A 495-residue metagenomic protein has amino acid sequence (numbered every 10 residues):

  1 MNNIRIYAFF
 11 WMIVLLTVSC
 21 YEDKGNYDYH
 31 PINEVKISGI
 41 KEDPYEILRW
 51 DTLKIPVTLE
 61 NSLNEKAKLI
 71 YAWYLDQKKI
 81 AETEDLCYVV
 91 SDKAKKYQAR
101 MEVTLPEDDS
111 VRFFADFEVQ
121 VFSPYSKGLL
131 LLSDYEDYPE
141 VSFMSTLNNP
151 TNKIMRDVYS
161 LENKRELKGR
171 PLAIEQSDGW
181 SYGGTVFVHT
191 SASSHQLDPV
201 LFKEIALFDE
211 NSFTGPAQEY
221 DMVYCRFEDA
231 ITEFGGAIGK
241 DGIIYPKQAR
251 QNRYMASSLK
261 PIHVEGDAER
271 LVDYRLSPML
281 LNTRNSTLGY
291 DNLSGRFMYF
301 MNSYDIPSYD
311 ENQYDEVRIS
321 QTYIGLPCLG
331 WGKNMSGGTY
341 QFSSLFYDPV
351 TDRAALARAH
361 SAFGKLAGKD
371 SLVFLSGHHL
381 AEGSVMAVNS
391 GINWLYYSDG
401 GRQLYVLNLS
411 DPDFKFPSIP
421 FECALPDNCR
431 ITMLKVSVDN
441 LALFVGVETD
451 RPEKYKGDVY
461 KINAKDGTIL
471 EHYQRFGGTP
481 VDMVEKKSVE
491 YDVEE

Functional and structural regions predicted by a protein language model:
M1-F9: Bacterial N-terminal signal peptides that target proteins for export
L16-S19: C-terminal motif of bacterial Sec signal peptides marking the signal peptidase cleavage site
Y21-E162, V436-N440, E448-E495: Acidic/polar, low-complexity intrinsically disordered N-terminal segments immediately downstream of a Sec signal
S133-K168, W180-N211: Beta-propeller domains
Y135-P139, S193-H195, I243-I244, S294 (+2 more regions): Short glycine/acidic-enriched loop and turn motifs that connect beta-strands
K168-S177, G184, V223-Y224, L276-S277 (+2 more regions): Signature of short aromatic-glycine-proline-rich micro-motifs recurring in repeat-based ectodomains
S181-M386, S390, W394, V406-L407 (+2 more regions): Preference for solvent-exposed, low-hydrophobicity sequence contexts
L372-S384, K415-V438, D466-D482: Conserved blade-ending motifs and adjacent loop-strand segments that build the rim/top face of beta-propeller domains
